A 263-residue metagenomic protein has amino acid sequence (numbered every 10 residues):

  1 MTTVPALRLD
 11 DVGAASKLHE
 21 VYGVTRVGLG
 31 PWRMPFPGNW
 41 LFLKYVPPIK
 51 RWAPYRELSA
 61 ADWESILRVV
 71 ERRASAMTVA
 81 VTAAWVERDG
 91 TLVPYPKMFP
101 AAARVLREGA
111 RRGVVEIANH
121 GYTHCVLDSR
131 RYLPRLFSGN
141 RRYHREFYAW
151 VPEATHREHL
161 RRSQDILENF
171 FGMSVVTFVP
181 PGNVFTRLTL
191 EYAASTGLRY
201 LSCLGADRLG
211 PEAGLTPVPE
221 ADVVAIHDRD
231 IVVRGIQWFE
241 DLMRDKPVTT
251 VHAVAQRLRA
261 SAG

Functional and structural regions predicted by a protein language model:
M1-V176, V184-V224, I231-G263: Catalytic alpha-helical scaffold of carbohydrate-active enzymes acting on polysaccharides/glycoconjugates
